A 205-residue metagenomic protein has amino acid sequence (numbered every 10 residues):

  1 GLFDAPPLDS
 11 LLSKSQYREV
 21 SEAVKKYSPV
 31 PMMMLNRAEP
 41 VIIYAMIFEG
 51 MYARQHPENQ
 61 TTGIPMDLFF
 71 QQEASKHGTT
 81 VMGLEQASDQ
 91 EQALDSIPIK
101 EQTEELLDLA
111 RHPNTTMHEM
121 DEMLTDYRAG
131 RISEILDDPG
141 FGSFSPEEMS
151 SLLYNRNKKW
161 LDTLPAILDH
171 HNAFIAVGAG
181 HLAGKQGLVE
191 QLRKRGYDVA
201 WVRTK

Functional and structural regions predicted by a protein language model:
G1-F144, E148-L152: Structured, acidic catalytic/metal-binding patches in enzyme active sites
P146-K205: A cross-kingdom marker for long, charged
